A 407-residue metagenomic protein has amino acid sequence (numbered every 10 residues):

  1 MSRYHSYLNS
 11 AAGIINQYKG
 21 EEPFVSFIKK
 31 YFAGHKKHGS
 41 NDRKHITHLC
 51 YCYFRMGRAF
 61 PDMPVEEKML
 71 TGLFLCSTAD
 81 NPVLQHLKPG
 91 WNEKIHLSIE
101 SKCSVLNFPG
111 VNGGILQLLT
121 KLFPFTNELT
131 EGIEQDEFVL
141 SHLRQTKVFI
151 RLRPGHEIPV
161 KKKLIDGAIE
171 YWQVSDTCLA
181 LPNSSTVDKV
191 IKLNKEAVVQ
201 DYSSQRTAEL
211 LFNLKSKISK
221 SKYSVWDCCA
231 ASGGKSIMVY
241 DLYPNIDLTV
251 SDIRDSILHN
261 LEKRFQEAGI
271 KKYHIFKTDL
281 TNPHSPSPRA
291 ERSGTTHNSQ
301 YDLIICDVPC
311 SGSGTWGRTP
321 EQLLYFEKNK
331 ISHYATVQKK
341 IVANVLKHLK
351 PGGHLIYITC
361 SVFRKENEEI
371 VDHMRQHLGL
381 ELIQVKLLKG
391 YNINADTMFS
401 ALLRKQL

Functional and structural regions predicted by a protein language model:
M1-L407: S-adenosylmethionine
